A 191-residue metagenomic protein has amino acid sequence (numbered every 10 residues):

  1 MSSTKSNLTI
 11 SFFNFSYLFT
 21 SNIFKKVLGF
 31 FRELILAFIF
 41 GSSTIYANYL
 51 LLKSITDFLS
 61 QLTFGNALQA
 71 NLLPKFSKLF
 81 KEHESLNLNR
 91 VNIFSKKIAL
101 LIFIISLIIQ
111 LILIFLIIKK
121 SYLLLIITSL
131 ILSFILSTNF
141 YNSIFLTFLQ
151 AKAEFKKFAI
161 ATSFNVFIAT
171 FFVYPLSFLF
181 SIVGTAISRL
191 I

Functional and structural regions predicted by a protein language model:
M1-F31, N89-I93, L125-I126, L146: N-terminal membrane topogenesis motif
N14, N66-I118, I127: Membrane-water interface segments that mark the loop-to-transmembrane alpha-helix transition
K26, S54, L136, N165-T170 (+1 more regions): Residue-level recognition of pore/gate-forming positions within transmembrane alpha-helices of multi-pass
V27-N48, I117-I118: Helix-terminus/linker motif at the lipid-water interface of multi-pass membrane proteins
S43, Y122, A151-K152, L179: Helix-loop interface residues and adjacent transmembrane-helix termini in multi-pass membrane transporters, primarily
L50-F80, L136: Small-residue-rich midsections of specific transmembrane alpha-helices
T138-I160: Membrane-interface junctions at transmembrane-helix termini in multi-pass inner-membrane proteins
K156, V166-I191: Membrane-interface helix-loop junctions in multi-pass transport and translocation proteins
